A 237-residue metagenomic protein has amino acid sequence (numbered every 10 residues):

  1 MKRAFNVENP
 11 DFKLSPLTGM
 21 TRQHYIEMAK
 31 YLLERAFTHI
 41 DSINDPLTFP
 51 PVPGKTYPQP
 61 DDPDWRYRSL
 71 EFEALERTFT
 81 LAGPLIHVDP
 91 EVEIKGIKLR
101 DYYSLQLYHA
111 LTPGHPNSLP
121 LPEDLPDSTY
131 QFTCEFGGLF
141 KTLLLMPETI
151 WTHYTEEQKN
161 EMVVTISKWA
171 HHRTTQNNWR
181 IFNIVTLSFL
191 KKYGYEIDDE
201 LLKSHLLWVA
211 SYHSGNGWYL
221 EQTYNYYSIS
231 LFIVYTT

Functional and structural regions predicted by a protein language model:
M1-T112: Extreme N-terminal leader/anchor segments
E71-F72, L81-L85, L99-T237: Aromatic-lined, polymer-binding surfaces characteristic of secreted/periplasmic polysaccharide-degrading enzymes
